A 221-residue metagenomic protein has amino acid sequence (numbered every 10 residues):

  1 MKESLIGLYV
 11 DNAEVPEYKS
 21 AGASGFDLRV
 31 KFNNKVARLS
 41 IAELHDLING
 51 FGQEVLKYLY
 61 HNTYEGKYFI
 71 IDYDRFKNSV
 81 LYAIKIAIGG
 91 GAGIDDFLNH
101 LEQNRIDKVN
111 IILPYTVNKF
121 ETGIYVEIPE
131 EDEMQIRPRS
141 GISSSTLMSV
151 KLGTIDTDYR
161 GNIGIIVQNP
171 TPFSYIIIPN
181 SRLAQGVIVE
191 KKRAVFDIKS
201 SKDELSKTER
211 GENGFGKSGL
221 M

Functional and structural regions predicted by a protein language model:
M1-M221: DUTPase catalytic domain/fold
